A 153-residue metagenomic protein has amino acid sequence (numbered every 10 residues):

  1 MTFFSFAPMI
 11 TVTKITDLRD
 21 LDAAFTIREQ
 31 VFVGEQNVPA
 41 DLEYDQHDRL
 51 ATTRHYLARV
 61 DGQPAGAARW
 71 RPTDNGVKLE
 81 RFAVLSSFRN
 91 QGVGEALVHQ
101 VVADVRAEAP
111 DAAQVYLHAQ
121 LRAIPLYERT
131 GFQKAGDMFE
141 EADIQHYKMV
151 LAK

Functional and structural regions predicted by a protein language model:
F4-E43, D48-L50, R59-V60: Short amphipathic alpha-helix that is part of the acyltransferase structural core
L50, N75, E141-Q145: Short acidic/glycine-enriched loop/turn segments that link adjacent beta-strands
L57, Q63-R71, K78-A83: Conserved beta-strand in the GNAT
F82-N90: A short, internal acetyl-CoA/4′-phosphopantetheine-binding micro-motif in the GNAT/acyltransferase core
N90-A103: Conserved acetyl-CoA-binding loop-helix of GNAT-fold acetyltransferases
V98, L121-R122, E140-Q145: Short glycine/proline-centered loop/turn elements that form peptide/ligand docking sites
V105-Q120: Conserved GNAT acetyl-CoA-binding A-motif
Y116, E128, Q133-K148: Conserved catalytic-core motifs of GNAT/GCN5-like acyltransferases
